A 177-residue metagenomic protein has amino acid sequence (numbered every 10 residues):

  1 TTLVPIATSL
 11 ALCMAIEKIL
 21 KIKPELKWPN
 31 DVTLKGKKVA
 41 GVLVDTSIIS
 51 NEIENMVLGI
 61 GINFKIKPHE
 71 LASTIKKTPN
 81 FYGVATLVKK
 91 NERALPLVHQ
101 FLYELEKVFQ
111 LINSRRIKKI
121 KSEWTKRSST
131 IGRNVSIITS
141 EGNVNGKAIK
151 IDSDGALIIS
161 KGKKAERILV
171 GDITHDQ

Functional and structural regions predicted by a protein language model:
T1-P5: A phosphate-binding glycine/aspartate-rich beta-alpha loop in the early core of alpha/beta enzymes
I6-P24, L34-Q177: Long, positively charged amphipathic alpha-helical accessory segments at protein N-termini or as interdomain linkers
L26-W28: Short loop/edge segments at beta-strand edges and connector loops that shape dinucleotide/nucleotide cofactor-binding
